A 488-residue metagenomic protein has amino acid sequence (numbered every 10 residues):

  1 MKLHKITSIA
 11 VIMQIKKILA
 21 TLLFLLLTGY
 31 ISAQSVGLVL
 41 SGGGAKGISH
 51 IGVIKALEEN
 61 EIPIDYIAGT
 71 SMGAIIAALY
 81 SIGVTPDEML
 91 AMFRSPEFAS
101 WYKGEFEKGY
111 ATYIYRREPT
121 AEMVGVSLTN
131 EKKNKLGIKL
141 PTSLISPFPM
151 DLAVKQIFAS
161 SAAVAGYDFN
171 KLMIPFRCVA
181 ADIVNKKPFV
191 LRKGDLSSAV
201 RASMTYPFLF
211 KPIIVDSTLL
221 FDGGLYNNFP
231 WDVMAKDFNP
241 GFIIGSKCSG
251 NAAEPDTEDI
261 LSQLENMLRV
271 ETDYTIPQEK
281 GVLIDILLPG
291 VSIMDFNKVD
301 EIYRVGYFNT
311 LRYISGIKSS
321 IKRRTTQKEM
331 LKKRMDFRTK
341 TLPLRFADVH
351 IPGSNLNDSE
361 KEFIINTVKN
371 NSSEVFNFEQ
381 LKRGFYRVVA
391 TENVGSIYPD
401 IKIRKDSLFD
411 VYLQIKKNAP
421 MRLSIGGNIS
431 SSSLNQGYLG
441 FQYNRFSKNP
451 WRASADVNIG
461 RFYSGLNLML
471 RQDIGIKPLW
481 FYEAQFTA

Functional and structural regions predicted by a protein language model:
M1-I15: N-terminal secretory signal peptides that target proteins for export/translocation
I6, L26, Y30-S32, A68 (+4 more regions): Intrinsically disordered, low-complexity regions enriched in small/polar residues
I9-A10, I18-Y30: Sec-dependent N-terminal signal peptides
I15-L19, I64: Structural motif marking the loop-to-transmembrane transition
S32-T70, A78-Y386, A390-I397, I401-I403 (+1 more regions): Patatin-like phospholipase
E379, G384, A390, S396-A488: Gram-negative/organellar outer-membrane beta-barrel architecture
